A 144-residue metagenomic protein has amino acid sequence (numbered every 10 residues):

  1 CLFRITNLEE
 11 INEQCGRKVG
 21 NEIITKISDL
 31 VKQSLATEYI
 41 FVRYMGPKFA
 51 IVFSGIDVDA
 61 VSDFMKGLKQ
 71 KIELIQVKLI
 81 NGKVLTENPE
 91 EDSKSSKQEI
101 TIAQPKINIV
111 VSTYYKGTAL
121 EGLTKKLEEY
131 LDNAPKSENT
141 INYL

Functional and structural regions predicted by a protein language model:
F3-T6, E13-R17, D29-I40, V77-L79 (+2 more regions): Nucleotide second-messenger and two-component phosphorelay signaling modules
T6-K32, V42-G46, A50, V58-K66 (+2 more regions): Conserved long alpha-helical elements within nucleotide-processing catalytic cores of c-di-GMP signaling and class III
R43, K48, V52-S54, K78-Y130 (+1 more regions): A short glycine-enriched loop-to-beta-strand structural element that forms part of the catalytic core of nucleotide
K69-Q76: A common structural junction motif
K71, Y130-S137: C-terminal alpha-helix
